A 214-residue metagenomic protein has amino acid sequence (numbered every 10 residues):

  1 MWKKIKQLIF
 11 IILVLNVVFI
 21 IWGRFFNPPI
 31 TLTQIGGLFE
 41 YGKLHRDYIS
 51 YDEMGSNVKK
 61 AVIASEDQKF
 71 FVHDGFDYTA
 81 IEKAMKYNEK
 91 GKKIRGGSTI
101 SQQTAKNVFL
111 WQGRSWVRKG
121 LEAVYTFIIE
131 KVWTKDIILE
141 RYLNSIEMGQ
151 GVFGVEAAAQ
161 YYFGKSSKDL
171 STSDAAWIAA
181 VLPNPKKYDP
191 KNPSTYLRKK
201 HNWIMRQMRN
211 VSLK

Functional and structural regions predicted by a protein language model:
M1-K214: Juxtamembrane regions of bacterial inner-membrane/periplasmic proteins, predominantly the peptidoglycan biogenesis
